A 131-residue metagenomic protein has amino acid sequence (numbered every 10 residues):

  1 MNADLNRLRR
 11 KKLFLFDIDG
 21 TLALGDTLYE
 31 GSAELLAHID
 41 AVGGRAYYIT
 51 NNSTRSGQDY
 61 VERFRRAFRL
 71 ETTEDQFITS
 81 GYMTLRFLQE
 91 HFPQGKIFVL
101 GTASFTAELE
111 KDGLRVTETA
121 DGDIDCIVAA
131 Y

Functional and structural regions predicted by a protein language model:
M1-I18, L22-Y131: HAD-like aspartate-dependent phosphatase fold
